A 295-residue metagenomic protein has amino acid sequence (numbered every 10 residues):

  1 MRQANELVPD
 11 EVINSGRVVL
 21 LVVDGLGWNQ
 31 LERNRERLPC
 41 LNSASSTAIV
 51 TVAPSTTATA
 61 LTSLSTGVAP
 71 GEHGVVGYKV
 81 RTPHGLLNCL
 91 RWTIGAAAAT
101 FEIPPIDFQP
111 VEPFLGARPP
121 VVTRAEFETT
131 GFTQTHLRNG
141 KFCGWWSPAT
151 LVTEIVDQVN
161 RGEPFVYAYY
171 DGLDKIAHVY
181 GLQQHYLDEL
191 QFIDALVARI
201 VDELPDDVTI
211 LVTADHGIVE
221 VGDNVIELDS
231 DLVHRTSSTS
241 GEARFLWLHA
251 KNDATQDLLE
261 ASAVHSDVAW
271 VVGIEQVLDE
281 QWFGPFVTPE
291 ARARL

Functional and structural regions predicted by a protein language model:
M1-L295: Feature captures the catalytic ectodomains and active-site-proximal regions of enzymes that hydrolyze or transfer
